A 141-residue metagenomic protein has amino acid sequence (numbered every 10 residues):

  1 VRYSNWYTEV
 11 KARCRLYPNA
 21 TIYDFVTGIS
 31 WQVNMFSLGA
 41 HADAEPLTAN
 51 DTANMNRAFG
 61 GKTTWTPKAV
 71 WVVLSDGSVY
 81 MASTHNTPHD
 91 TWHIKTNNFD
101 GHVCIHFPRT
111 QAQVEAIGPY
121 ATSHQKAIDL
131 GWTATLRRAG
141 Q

Functional and structural regions predicted by a protein language model:
V1, N98-Q141: C-terminal partner/receptor-binding element of secreted or periplasmic proteins
V1-A82, N86-P88: Cell wall/extracellular polymer interaction/catalysis modules
A42, T91, G118-P119: Short amphipathic alpha-helical leader/targeting segments
L47-G60, K95-Q111: Short, surface-exposed secondary-structure junctions/capping segments
T84-N98: Immediate flanking context of iron-sulfur cluster ligation sites
